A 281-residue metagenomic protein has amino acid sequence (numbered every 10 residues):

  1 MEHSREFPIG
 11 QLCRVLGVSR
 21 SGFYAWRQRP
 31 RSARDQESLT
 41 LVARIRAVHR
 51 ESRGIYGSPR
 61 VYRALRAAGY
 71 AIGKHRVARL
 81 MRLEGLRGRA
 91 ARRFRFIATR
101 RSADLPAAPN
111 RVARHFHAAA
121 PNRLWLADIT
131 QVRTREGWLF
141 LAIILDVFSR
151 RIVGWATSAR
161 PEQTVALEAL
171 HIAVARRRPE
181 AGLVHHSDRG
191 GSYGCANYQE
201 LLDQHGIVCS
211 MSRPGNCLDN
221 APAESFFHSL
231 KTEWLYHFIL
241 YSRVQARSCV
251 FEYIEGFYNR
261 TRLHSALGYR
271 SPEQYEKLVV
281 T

Functional and structural regions predicted by a protein language model:
M1-T281: Charged DNA-binding/catalytic regions of mobile-element recombinases
